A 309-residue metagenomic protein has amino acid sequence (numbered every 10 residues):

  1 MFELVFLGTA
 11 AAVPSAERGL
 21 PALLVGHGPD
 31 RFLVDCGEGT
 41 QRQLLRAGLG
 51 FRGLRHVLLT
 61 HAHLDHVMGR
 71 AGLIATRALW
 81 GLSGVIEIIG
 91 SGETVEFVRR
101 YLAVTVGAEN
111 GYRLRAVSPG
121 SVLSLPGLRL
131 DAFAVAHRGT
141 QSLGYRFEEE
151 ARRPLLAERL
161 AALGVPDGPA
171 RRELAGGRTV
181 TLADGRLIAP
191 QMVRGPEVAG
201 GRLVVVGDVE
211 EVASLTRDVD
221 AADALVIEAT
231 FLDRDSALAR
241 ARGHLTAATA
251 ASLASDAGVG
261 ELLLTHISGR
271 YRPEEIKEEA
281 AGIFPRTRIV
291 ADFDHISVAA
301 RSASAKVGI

Functional and structural regions predicted by a protein language model:
M1-A47, V85, G144-F147, G195-V206 (+1 more regions): Conserved beta-strand hairpin/beta-sheet module of binuclear metal-dependent hydrolase folds, prominently
L4, L23, D35, L44 (+11 more regions): Divalent metal-coordination and catalytic microenvironments
S15, P126-V205, V209-R217, A224: Active-site-proximal loop/helix segment associated with metal-binding centers of metalloenzymes
E38-I89, R113-S118: Active-site metal-binding motif and surrounding structural segment of the metallo-beta-lactamase
G69-R77, Y101, R272-A281: Metal-dependent catalytic neighborhoods of phosphoester/phosphodiester hydrolases
L82-A116, R270: Active-site neighborhood of divalent metal-dependent phosphoester bond hydrolases
L125-F133, A300-I309: Short, surface-exposed amphipathic charged segments that create phosphate/polyanion-binding patches used for binding
A175-S297: Cap/insert and terminal regions of metallo-dependent hydrolase folds
